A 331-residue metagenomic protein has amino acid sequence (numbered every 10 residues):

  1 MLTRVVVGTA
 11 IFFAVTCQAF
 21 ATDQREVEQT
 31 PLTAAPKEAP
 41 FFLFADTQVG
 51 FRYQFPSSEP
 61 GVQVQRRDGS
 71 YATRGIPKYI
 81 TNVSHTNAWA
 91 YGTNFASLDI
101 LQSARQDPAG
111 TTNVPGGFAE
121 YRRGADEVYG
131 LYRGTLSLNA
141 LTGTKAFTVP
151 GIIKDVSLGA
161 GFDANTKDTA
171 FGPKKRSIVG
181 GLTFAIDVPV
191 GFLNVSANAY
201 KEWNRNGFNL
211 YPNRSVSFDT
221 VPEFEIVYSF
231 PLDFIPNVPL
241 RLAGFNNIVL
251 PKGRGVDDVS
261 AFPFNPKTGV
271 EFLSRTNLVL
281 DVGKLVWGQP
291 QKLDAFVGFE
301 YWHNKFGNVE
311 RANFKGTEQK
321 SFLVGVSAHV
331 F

Functional and structural regions predicted by a protein language model:
M1-L43: Cleavable N-terminal export/targeting peptides
A35-A45, T86-A96, L138-S157, A185-V195 (+3 more regions): Short loop/turn motifs that connect adjacent beta-strands in outer-membrane beta-barrel proteins
F51-S57, I100-A104, A160-D168, A199-R205 (+4 more regions): Transmembrane beta-strands of outer-membrane beta-barrel pores
F55-I80, G117-A119: Surface-exposed strand-loop-strand hairpins of Gram-negative outer-membrane beta-barrel proteins
V83-N87, Y132-A140, G180-I186, A199 (+3 more regions): Residues on the lipid-exposed face of transmembrane beta-strands in outer-membrane beta-barrel proteins
A96-F171, E271, K305-V309, G316: Surface-exposed loop and membrane-interface regions of Gram-negative outer-membrane beta-barrel proteins
W203-D294, V330: Outer-membrane beta-barrel transmembrane domain signature
T317-F331: Outer-membrane beta-barrel "beta-signal"
